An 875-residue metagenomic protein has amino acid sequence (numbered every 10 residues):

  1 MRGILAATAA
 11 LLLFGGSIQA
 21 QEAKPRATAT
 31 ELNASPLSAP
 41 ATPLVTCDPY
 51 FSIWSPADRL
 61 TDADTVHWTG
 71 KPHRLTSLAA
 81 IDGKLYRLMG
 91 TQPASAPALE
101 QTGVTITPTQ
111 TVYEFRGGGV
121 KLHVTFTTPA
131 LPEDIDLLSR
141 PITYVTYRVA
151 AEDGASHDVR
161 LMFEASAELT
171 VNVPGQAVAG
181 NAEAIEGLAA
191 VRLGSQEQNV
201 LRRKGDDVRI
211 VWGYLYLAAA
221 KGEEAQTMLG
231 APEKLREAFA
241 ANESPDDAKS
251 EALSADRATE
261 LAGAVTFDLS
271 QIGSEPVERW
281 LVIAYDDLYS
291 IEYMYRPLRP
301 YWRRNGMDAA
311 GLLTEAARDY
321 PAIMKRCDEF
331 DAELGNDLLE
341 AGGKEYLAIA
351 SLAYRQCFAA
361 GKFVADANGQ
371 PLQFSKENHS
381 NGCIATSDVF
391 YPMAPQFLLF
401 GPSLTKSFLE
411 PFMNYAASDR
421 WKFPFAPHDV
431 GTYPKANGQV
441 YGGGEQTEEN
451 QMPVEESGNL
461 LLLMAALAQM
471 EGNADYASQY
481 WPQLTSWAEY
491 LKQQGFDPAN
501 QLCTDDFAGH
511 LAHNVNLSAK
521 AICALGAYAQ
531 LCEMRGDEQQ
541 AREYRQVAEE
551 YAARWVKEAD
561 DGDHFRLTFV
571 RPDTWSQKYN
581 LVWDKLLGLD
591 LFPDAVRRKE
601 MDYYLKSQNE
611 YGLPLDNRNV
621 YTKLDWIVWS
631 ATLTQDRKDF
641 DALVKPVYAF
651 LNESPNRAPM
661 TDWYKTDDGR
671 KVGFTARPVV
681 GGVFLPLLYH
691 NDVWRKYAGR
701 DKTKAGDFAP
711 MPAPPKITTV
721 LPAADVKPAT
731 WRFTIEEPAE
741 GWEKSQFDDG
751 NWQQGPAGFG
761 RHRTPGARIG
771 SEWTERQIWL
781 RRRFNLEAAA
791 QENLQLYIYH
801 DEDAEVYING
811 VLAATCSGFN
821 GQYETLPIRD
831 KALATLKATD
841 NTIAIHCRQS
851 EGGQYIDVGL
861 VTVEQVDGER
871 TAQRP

Functional and structural regions predicted by a protein language model:
A20-T42, A130-L137, R148, E152-A385 (+8 more regions): Acidic/polar, glycine-enriched structural segments that form the non-catalytic walls/loops of the carbohydrate-binding
C47-G118, K204-A241: An extended acidic
S52-A57, S77-A79, F115, T146-E152 (+9 more regions): Well-ordered alpha-helical scaffold segments within catalytic/enzyme domains
H123-V124, L347-D366, A385, S418-F425 (+5 more regions): Aromatic-lined, polymer-binding surfaces characteristic of secreted/periplasmic polysaccharide-degrading enzymes
G187-D247, E377-V389, P395-P402, M413-A416 (+9 more regions): Extended ligand-binding clefts on enzyme/binding-domain cores
R303-M324, G382-F496, N514-C532: Aromatic-rich carbohydrate-recognition surfaces in CAZymes
W752, R776, F784-G810, I843: Aromatic-lined ligand-binding clefts that engage carbohydrates, nucleic acids, or primary amines
Y799, E805-L860: Beta-strand-rich ligand-recognition modules
